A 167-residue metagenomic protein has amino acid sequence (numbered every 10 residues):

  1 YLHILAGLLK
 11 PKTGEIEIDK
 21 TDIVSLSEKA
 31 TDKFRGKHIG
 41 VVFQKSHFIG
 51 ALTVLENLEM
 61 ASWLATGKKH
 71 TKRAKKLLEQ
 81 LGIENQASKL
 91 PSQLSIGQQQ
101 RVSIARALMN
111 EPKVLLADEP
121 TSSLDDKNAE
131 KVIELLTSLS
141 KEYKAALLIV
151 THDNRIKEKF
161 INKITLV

Functional and structural regions predicted by a protein language model:
A6: Helix-to-loop junction immediately C-terminal to a conserved catalytic motif
G14-D22: Conserved ABC transporter NBD signature motif
L52-E59: Short coil-to-helix segment of the ABC ATPase nucleotide-binding domain corresponding to the Q-loop/switch region
L90-Q100: Conserved ABC ATPase signature
I104: Hydrophobic anchor residue at the start of the ABC signature
M109-K113: A short, proline-enriched helix->beta-strand linker immediately N-terminal to the Walker B motif in ABC-type P-loop
L115-D118: Catalytic Walker B motif of ABC-type/P-loop ATPase nucleotide-binding domains
